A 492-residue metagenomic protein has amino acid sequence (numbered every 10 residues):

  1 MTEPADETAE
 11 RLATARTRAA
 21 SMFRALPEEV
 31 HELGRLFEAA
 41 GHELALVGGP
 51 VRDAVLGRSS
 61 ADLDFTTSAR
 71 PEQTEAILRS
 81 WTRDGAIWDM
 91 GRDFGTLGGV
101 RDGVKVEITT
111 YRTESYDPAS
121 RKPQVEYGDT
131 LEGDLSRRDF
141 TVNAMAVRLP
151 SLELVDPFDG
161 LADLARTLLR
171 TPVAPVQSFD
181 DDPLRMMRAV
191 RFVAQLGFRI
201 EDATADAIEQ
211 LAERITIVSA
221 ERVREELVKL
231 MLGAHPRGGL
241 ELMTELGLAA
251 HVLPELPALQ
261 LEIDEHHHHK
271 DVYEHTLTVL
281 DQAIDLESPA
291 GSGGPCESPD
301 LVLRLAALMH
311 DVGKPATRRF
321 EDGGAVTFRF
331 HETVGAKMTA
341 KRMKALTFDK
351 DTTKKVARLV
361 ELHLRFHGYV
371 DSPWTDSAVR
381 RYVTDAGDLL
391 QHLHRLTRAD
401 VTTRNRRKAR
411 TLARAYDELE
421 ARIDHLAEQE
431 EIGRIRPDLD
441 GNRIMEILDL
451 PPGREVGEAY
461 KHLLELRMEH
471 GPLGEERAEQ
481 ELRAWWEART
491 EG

Functional and structural regions predicted by a protein language model:
M1-G492: Catalytic cores of the polymerase beta-like nucleotidyltransferase superfamily and closely associated nucleotide
